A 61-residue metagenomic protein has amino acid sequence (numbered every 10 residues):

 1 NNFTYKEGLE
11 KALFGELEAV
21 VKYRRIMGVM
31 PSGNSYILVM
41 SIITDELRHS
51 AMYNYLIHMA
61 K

Functional and structural regions predicted by a protein language model:
N1-K61: Non-heme di-metal
